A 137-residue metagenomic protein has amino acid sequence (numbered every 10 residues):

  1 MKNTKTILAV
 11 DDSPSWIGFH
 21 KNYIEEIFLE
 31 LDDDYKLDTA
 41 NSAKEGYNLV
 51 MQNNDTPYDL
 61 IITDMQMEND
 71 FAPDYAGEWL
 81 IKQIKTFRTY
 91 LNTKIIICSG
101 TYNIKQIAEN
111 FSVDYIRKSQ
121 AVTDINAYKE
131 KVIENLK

Functional and structural regions predicted by a protein language model:
T4-E25: Conserved acidic segment of CheY-like receiver
A9-S15, N41, C98-I104, E109-K137: Output/docking surface of receiver
F28-L37, T56, L91: A generic structural motif
D38-L60: Acidic, metal-coordinating helix/loop segments flanking the phosphotransfer/catalytic sites of two-component signaling
N48, F71-L91: Short amphipathic alpha-helix used as the core "switch/output" element in two-component signaling
T63, I81-K85, L91-N103, A108 (+1 more regions): A short, hydrophobic beta-strand element within the central beta-sheet of small alpha/beta folds
D64-D70: Active-site residues of response regulator receiver
